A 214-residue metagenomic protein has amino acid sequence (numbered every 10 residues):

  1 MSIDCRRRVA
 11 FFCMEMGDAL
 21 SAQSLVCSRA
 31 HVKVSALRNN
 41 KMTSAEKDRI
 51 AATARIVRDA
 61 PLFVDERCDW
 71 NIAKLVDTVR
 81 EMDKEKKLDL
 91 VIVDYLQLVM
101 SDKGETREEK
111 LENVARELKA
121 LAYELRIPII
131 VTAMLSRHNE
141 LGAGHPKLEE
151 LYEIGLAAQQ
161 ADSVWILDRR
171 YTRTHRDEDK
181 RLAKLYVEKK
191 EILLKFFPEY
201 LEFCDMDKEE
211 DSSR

Functional and structural regions predicted by a protein language model:
I3-K87, S101, P198: Cytosolic-facing regulatory segments adjacent to core modules
M14-M16, V131-M134: Conserved H-loop
M16-D18, Q97, Y171: Short, glycine/acidic-enriched loop or turn micro-motifs at the edges of active sites
G17-S21, M42, E46-R49, N71-L75 (+3 more regions): Helical mechanochemical/support elements of P-loop NTPase systems and associated helical scaffolds
I72-L88, R116-L125, H138-R214: C-terminal regions of RecA-like/P-loop NTPase motor modules
L88-V131: Helical hairpin unit composed of two closely spaced alpha helices linked by a short loop
